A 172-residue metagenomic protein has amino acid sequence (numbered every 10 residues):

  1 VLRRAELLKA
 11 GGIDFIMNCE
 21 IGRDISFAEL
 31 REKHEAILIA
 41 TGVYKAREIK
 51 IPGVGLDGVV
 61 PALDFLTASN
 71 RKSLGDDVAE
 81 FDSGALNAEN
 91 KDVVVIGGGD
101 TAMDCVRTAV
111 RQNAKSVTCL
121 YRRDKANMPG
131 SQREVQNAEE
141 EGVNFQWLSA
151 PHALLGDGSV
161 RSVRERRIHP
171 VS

Functional and structural regions predicted by a protein language model:
V1-L2, M103: Short, well-ordered alpha-helical scaffold segments within catalytic/effector domains
L2-E48, V60, D64, N70-S83 (+1 more regions): A Rossmann-like FAD-binding core segment of flavoenzymes
E35, D57, K91: Conserved acidic residues
R47, G58, A102-D104: Basic, gly/Ser/Thr/Pro-rich low-complexity segments located predominantly at protein N termini
G55, G99, A150: A generic "binding-loop/recognition-motif" signal
G75-A114: Rossmann-like NAD(P)H-binding beta-loop-alpha module
